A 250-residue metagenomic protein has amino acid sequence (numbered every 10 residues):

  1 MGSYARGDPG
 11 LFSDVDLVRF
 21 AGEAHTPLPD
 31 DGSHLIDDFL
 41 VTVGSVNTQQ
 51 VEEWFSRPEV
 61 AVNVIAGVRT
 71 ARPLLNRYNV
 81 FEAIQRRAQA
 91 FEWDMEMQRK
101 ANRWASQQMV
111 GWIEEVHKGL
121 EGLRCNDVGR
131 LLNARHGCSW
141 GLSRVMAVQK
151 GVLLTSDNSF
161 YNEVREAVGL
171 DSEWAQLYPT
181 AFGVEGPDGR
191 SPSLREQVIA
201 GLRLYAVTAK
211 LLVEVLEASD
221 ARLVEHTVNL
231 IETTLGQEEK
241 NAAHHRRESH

Functional and structural regions predicted by a protein language model:
M1, L75-Y78, A88, A175 (+2 more regions): Generic intrinsically disordered, low-complexity segments enriched for polar/acidic and small residues
M1-V46: Catalytic metal-binding acidic patch
L11-F12, F55-R57, N158-F160: Short aromatic-enriched loop/helix-cap "lid" or pocket-rim segments at secondary-structure transitions that line
R19-F20, H25-P27, F39-L40, W54-S56 (+3 more regions): Alpha-helix boundary/interfacial micro-motifs
H25-P29, G44-Q49, V62-N63, R69-L74 (+3 more regions): Short, surface-exposed, polar/charged, turn-prone segments marking secondary-structure boundaries
G32-D127: Conserved NTP/Mg2+-binding pocket subregion across the NTase superfamily
D94-H250: Conserved nucleotidyltransferase catalytic core and NTase-mimicking acidic/glycine-rich helix/loop elements in nucleic
